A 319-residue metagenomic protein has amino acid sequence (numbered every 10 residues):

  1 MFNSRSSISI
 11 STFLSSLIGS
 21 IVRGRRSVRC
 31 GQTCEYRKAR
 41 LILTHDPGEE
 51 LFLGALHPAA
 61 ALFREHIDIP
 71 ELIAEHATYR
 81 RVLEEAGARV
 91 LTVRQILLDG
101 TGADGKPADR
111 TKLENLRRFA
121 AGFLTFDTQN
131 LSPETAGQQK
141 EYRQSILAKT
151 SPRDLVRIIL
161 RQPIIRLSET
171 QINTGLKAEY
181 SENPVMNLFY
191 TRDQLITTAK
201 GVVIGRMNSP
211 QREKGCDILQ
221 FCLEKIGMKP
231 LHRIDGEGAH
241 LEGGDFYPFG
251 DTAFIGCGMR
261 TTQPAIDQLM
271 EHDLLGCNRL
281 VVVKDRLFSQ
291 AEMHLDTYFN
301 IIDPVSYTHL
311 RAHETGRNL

Functional and structural regions predicted by a protein language model:
M1-F13, T128: Short, basic, low-complexity termini and linkers enriched in Ser/Thr/Gly/Pro that act as targeting/leader peptides
L14-R317: The feature marks the mature, well-folded catalytic cores of soluble enzymes
